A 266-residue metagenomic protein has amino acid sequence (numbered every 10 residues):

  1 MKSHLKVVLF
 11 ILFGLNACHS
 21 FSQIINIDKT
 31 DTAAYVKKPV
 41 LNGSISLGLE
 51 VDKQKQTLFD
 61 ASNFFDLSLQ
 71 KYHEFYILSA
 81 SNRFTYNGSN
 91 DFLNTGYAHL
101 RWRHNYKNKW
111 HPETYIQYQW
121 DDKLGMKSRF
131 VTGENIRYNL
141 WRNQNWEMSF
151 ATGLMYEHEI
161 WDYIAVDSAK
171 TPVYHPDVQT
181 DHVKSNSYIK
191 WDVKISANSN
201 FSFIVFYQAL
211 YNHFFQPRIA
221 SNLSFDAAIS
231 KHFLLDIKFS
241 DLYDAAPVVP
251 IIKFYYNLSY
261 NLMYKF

Functional and structural regions predicted by a protein language model:
M1-K38: Cleavable N-terminal export/targeting peptides
Y35-V51, H73-L78, F201: Transmembrane beta-strand segments of Gram-negative outer membrane beta-barrel proteins
P39-L41, T57-A61, F92-G96, S128-T132 (+4 more regions): Residues that define the transmembrane beta-barrel architecture of outer-membrane proteins
I45-L47, L78-A80, T114, E134 (+4 more regions): Membrane-embedded beta-strand positions of outer-membrane beta-barrel proteins
L49-K53, L69-H73, N82-Y86, Y118-D122 (+5 more regions): Transmembrane beta-strands of outer-membrane beta-barrel pores
Y72-L78, K109-P112, Q144-M148, I195-F201 (+1 more regions): Repeated loop/turn-to-beta-strand initiation elements of outer-membrane beta-barrel proteins
S89-K184, Y188: Outer-membrane pore/translocation modules
A227-A228, F254-F266: Outer-membrane beta-barrel "beta-signal"
